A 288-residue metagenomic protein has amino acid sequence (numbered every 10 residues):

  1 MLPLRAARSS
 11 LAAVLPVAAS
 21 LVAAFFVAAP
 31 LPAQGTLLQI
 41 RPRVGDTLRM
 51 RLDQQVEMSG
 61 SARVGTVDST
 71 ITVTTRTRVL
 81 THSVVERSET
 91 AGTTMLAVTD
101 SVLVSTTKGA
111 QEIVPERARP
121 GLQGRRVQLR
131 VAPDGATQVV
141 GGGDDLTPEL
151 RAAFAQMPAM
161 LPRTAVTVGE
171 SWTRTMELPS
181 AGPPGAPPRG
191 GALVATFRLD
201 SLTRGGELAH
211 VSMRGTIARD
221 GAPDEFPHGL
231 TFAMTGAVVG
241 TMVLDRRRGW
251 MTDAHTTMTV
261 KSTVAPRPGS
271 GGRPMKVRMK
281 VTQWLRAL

Functional and structural regions predicted by a protein language model:
M1-A13: N-terminal secretory signal peptides that target proteins for export/translocation
S10-P32: Bacterial N-terminal signal peptides
A33-L288: Signature of exported/secreted
